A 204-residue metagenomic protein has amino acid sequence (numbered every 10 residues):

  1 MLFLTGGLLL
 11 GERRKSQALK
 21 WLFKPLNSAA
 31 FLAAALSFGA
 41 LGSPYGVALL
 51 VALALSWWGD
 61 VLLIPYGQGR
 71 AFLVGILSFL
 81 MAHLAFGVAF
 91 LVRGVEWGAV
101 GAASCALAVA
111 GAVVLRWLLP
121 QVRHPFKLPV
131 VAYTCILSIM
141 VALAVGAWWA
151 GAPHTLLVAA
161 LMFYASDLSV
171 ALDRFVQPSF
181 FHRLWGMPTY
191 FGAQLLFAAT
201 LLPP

Functional and structural regions predicted by a protein language model:
M1-P204: Polytopic alpha-helical membrane-helix bundles and their juxtamembrane interface segments in multi-pass membrane
